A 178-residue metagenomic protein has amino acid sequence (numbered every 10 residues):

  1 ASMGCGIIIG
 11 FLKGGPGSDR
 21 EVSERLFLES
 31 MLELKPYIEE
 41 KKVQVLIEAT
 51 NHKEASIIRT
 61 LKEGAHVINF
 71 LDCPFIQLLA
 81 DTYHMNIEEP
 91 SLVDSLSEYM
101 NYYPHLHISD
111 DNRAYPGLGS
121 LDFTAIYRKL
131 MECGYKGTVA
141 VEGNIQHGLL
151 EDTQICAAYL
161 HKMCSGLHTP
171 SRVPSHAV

Functional and structural regions predicted by a protein language model:
A1-Q77, E89, P170-P174: Active-site acidic/histidine proton-transfer and metal-coordination neighborhood in alpha/beta enzyme cores
L32, I58-A80, H84-V178: Histidine-acidic metal/acid-base catalytic patches
